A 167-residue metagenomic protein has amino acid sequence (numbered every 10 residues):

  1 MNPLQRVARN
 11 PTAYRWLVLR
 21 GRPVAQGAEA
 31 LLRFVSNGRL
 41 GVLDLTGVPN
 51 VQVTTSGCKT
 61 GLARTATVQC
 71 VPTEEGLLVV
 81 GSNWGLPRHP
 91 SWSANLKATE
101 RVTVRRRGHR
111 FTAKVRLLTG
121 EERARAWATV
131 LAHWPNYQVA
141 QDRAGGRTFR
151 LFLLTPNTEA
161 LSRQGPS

Functional and structural regions predicted by a protein language model:
M1-A25: Polybasic, low-complexity association/targeting segments
M1-N2, A13-W16, V139-S167: C-terminal edge-of-domain segments
L17-C58, A63: Short, conserved active-site entrance elements at the starts or edges of catalytic domains
R39-G41, Q138-Q141: Short, P/G- and charge-enriched loop/turn segments at secondary-structure junctions
V48-W84: Short beta-strand segments
V51, L77, V102, A113 (+1 more regions): A broad, low-specificity signal marking well-ordered, structured residues that form hydrophobic/aromatic
T65, S91, Q164-G165: A short secondary-structure junction signal
N83-Y137, R143-T148, P156-N157: Short, structured beta-strand-loop surface elements
